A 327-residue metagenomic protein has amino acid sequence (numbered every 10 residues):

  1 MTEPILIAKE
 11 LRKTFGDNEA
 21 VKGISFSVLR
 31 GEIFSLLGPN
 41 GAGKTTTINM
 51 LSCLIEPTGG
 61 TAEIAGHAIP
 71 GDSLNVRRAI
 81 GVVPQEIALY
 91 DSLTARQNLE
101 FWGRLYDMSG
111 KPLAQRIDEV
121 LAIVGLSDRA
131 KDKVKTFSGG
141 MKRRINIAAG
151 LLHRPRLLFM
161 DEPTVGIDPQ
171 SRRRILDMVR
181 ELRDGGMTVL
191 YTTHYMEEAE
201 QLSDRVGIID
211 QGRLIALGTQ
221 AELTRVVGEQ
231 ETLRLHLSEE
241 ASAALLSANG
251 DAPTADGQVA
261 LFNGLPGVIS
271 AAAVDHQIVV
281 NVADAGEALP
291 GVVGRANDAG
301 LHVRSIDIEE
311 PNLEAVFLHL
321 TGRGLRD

Functional and structural regions predicted by a protein language model:
E3-A8, K13-A216: ABC transporter nucleotide-binding domains
K13, F26, L235-L237, V280 (+1 more regions): Preference for bulky hydrophobic residues occupying beta-strand positions in well-ordered beta-sheet regions
R30, D128, L237-E239, D284 (+1 more regions): Non-catalytic surface loops within mature trypsin-like serine protease
R77, L121, T224, F317-L318: Conserved protein kinase catalytic domain
Y106, V227, E231, P266 (+3 more regions): Conserved NTP-handling cores and scaffolds of large molecular machines
G125, G267-A271, H302-D307: A short linear hydrophobic-aromatic micro-motif
L176-A283: ABC transporter nucleotide-binding domain
N281-D327: C-terminal coupling/interaction segments
